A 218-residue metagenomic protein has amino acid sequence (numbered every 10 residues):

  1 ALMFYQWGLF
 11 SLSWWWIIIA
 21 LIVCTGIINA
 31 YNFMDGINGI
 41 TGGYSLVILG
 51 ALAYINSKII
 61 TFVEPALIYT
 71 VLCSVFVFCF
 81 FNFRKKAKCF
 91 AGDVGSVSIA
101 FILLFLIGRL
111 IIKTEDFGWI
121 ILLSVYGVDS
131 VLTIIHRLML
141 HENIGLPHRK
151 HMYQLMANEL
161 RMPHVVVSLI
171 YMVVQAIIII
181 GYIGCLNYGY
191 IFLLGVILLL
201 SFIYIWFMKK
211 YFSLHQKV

Functional and structural regions predicted by a protein language model:
A1-F4, V75, Q175, I179-I180 (+1 more regions): Hydrophobic core of alpha-helical transmembrane segments in multi-pass integral membrane proteins
A1-V131: "…together with the soluble PPM/PP2C metallo-phosphatase catalytic core" -> "…together with the soluble PPM/PP2C
G8-W14, R161-P163, Y188: Membrane interface segments of multi-pass transport proteins and intramembrane proteases
S57-K58, L138, G184-C185: Helix-loop junctions at the membrane-solvent interface of multi-pass transporters, primarily the C-terminal
K85, L138, I205-V218: Membrane-interface capping segments at transmembrane-helix boundaries
G92, S124, M162-I170, Y188-L193: Membrane-interface starts of transmembrane alpha-helices
I134-V165: Cytosolic, membrane-interface loops and tails of multi-pass inner-membrane proteins
K150, N158-I177, I183-L186: Alpha-helical transmembrane segments of integral membrane proteins, especially multi-pass inner/plasma-membrane
